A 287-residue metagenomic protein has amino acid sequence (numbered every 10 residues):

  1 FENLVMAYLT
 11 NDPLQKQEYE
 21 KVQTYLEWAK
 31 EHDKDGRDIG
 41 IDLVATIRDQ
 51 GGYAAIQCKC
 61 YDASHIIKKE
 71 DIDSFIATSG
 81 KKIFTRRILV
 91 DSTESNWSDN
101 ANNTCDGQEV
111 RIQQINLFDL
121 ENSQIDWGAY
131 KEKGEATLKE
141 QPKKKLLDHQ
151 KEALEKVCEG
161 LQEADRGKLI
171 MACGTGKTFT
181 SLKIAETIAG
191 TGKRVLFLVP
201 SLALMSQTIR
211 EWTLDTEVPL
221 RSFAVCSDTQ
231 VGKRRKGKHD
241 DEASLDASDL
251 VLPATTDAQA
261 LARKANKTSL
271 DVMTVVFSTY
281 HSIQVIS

Functional and structural regions predicted by a protein language model:
F1-K82, S98-N100: Catalytic centers of nucleases
K16-D33, G80, S92-S287: SF2 helicase/translocase NTPase motor core, specifically the RecA-like lobe 1 inter-motif segment between Walker
G52-A54, R86, R194: Structural motif
